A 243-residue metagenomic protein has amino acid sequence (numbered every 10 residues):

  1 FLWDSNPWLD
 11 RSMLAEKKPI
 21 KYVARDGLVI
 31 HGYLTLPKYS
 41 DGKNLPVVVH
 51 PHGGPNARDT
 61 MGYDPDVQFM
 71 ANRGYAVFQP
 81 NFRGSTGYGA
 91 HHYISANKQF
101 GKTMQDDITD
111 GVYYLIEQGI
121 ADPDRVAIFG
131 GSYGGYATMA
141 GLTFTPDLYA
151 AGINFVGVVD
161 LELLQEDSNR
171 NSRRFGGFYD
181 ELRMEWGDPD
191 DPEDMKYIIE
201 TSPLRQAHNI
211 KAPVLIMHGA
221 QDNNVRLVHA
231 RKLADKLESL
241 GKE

Functional and structural regions predicted by a protein language model:
F1-N6, V47, A151, G241-E243: Short intrinsically disordered, low-complexity coil segments enriched in acidic
W3-S132, A137, L164-R173: Cap/lid segment of the alpha/beta-hydrolase catalytic domain
P80-E243: Active-site-proximal cap/loop segments of hydrolase catalytic domains
